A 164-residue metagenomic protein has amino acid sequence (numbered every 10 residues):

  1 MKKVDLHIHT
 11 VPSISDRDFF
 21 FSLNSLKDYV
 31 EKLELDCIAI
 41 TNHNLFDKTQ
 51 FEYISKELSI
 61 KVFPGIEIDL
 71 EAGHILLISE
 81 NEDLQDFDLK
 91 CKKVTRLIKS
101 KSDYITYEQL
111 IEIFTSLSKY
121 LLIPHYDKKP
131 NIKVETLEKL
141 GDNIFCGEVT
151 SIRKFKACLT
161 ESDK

Functional and structural regions predicted by a protein language model:
M1-A72: An N-terminally biased module of ancient metal coordination in phosphate/nucleic-acid-related enzymes
K3-F21, T49, D88-K164: Domain-core and long-helix interface of multi-subunit machines
E31-E34, E52, E57, E67 (+7 more regions): Glutamate identity and glutamate-enriched acidic tracts
C37, I75-I78, L121-I123, C146: Ordered hydrophobic segments in well-structured contexts
N44, E82, D127: Short, glycine/serine-rich, charged loops/turns that create anion-binding and catalytic segments at active sites
E67-S100: A basic- and aromatic-enriched beta-loop-alpha substructure that forms the phosphate/nucleotide- and DNA/RNA-contacting
